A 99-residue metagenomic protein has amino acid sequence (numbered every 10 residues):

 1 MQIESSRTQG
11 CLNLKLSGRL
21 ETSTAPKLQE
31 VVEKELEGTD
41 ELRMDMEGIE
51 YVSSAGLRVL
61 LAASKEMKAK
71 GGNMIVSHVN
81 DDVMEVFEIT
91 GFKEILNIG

Functional and structural regions predicted by a protein language model:
Q2-Q29, E47: STAS-typified acidic loop motif
T22-I95: Amphipathic alpha-helical interaction surfaces in cytosolic regulatory modules
N97-G99: Short acidic-hydrophobic, aromatic-tinged amphipathic segments that line or gate anion-handling sites
